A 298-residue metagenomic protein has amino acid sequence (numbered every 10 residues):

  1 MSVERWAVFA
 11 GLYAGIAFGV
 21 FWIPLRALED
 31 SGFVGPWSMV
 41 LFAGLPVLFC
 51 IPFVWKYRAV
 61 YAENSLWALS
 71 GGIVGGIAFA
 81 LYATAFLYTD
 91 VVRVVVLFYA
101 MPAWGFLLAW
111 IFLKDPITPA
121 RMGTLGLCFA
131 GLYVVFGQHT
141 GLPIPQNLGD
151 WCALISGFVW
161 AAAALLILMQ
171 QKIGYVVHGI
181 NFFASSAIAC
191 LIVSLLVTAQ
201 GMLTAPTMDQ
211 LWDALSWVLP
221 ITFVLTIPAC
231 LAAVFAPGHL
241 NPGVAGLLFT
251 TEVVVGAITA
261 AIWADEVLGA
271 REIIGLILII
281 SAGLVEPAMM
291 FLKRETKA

Functional and structural regions predicted by a protein language model:
M1-W37, G126, A130, P143-M169: Glycine-/small-residue-enriched transmembrane alpha-helix faces in small-molecule transporters and effluxers
W6-A14, R58-L81, N147-S156, A205-P228 (+1 more regions): Loop-to-transmembrane-helix transition segments
W6-A7, A17, S31-I77, W104 (+4 more regions): Transmembrane alpha-helices of multi-pass small-molecule transport proteins
F9, V95-A100, Q170-S186, T226-A261: Helix-helix packing/entry segments at the starts of transmembrane helices
I16-F33, A80-T89, L97, P143 (+2 more regions): Juxtamembrane C-cap of transmembrane helices in multi-pass membrane transport proteins
G19, I23, G72, G76-A80 (+5 more regions): Hydrophobic/small/kink-forming positions within alpha-helical transmembrane segments of polytopic membrane proteins
V54-Y57, T84, M101-G123, V254-I273: C-terminal transmembrane-helix exit sites in multi-pass transporters
A120-Q138, R271-M290: Hydrophobic transmembrane alpha-helices of multi-pass small-molecule transport proteins
